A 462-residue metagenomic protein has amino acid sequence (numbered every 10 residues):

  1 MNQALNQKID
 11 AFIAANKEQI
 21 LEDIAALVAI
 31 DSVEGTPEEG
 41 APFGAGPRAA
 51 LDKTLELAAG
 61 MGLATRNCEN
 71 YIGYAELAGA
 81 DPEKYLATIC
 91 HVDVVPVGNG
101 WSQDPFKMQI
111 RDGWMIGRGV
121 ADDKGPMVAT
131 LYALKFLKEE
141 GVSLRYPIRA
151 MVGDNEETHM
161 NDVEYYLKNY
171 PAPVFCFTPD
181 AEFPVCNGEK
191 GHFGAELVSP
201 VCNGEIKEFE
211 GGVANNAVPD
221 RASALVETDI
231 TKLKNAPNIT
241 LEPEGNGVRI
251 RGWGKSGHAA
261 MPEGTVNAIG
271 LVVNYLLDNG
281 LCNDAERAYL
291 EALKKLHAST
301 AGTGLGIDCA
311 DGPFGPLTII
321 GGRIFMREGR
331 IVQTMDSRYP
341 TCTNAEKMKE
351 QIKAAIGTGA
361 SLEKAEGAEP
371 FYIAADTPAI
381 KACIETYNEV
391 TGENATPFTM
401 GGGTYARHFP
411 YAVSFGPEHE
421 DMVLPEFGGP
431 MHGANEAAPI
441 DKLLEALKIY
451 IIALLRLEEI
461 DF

Functional and structural regions predicted by a protein language model:
N2-R118, V142-L144: Acidic/His- and Gly-rich active-site-bordering loop/insert found across diverse amide/peptide-bond hydrolases
F12, R327, E369, E385-T386 (+1 more regions): Zn-dependent metallopeptidase/amidohydrolase metal-coordination segment
F12-Q19, D23-I30, K53, L57-M61 (+7 more regions): Generic non-transmembrane alpha-helical segments
E83-V152, T158, Y170-P171, G428-K442: Active-site metal-coordination/substrate-binding segment of hydrolases, especially metallo-dependent peptidases
V95-I110, H192-F193, V198-S199, E242-G252 (+2 more regions): Acidic-glycine-rich active-site phosphate/pyrophosphate-binding loop
G125-F136, G270-N274, E445-I452: Short amphipathic alpha-helical face segments that pack within enzyme cores and frequently flank/anchor catalytic
E157, E164-T341: Midchain, well-structured core segments that form catalytic/ion-binding scaffolds
M326, I331-G402: Substrate-recognition/cap regions that form aromatic- and gly/pro-loop-enriched pockets for small-molecule ligands
